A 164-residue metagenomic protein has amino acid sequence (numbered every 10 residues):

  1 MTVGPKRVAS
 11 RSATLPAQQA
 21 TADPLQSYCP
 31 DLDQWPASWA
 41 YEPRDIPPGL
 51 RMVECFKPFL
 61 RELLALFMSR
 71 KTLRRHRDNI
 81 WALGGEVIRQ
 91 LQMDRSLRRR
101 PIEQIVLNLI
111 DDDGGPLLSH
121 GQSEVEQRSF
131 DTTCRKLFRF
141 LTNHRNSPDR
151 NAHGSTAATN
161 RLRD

Functional and structural regions predicted by a protein language model:
M1-D164: Charge-rich, intrinsically disordered N-terminal extensions that act as flexible nucleic-acid engagement or regulatory
